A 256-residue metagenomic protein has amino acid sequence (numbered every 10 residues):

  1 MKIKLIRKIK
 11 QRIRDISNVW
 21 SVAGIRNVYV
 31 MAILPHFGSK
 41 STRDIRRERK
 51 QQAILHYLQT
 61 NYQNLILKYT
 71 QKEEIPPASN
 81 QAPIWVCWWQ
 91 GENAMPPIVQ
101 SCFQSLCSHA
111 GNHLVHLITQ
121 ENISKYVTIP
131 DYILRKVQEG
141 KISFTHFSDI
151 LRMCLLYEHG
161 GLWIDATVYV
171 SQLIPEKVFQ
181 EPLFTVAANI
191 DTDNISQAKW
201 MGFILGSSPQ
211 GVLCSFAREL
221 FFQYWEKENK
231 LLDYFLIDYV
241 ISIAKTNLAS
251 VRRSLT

Functional and structural regions predicted by a protein language model:
M1-S148, A166-T256: Glycosyltransferase-associated regions of secretory-pathway enzymes, highlighting luminal stem/catalytic domains
D149-H159: Small-residue hinge/turn detector
H159, I164-A166: Active-site acidic Asp-centered loop
